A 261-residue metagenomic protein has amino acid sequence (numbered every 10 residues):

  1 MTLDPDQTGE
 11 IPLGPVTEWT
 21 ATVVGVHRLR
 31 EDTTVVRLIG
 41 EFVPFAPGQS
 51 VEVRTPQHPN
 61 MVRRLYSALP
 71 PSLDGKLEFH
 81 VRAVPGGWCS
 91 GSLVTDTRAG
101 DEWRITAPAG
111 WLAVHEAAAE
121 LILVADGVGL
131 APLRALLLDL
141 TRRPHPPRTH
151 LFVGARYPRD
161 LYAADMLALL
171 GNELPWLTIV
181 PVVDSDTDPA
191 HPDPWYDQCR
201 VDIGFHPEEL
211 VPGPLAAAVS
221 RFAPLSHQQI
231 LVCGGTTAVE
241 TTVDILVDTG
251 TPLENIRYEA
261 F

Functional and structural regions predicted by a protein language model:
D4-D101, A155-Y157, V182-D186: Ferredoxin-reductase
P15-T17, F152, Y157-F261: Reductase modules of NAD(P)H-dependent flavoproteins
G48, G129, G235: Short, conserved phosphate/pyrophosphate- and ester-handling motifs at nucleotide-, phospho-/glycolipid
T106-A119: A short, basic/flexible loop-to-alpha-helix module at the beginning of a structural domain
E120-I122, H150, Q229: Structural motif
L121-A131: Short, glycine-rich nucleotide/cofactor-binding loops
L130-R142: Histidine-anchored nucleotide/phosphate-binding helix
